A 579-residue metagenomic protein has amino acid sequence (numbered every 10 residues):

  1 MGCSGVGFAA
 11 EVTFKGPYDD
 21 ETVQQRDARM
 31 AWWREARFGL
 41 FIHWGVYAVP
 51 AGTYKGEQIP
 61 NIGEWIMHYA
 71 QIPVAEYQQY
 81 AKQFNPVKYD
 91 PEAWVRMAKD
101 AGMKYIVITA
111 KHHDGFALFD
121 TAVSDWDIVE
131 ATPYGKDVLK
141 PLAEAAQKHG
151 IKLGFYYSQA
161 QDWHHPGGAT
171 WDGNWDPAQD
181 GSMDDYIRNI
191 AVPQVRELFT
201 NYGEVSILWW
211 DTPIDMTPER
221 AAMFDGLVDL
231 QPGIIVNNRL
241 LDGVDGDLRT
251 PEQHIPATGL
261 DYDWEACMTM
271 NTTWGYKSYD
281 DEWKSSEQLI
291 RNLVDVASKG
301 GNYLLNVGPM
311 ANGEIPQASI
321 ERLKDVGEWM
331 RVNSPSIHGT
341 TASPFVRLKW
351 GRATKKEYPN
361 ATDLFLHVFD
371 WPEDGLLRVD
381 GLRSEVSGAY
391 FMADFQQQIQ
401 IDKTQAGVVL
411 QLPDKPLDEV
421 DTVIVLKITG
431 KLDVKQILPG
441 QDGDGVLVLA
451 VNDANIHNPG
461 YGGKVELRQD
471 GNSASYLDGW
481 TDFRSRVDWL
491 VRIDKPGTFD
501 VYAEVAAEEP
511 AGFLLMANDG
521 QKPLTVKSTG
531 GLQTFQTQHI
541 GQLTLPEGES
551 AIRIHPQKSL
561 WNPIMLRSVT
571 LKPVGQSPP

Functional and structural regions predicted by a protein language model:
G2-G7: C-terminal segment of classical bacterial N-terminal signal peptides
A10-K495, V505, E509-T534, Q538-T544 (+1 more regions): Mature catalytic domains of secreted/periplasmic carbohydrate-active enzymes
